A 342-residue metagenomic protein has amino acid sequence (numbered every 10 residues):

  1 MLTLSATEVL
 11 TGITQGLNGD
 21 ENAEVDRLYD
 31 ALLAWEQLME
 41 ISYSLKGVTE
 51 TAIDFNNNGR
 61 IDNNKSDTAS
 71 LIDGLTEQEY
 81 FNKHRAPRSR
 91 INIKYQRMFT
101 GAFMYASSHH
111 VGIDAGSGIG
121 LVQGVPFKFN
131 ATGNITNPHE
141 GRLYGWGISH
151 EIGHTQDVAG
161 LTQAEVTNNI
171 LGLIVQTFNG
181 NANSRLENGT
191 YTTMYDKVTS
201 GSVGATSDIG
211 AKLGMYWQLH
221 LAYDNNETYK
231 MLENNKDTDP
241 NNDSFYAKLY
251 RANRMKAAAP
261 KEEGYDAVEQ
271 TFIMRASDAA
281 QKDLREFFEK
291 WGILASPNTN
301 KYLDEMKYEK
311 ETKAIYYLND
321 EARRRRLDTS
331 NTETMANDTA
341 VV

Functional and structural regions predicted by a protein language model:
L2, A6-D237, D243-Y246: Catalytic cores of extracellular degradative/oxidative enzymes
I13-Q15, M39, K46, M104 (+5 more regions): Generic local-structure boundary detector
N57-I72, A131-I135, Y229-N241, A258-Y265 (+2 more regions): Surface-exposed intrinsically disordered loops and tails
T136, I152, P260, T271-F272: Generic preference for well-ordered secondary structure
T199-S207, A258-G264, I273-R275: Active-site rim elements
N253-R254: Primarily short, surface-exposed interaction patches in extracytoplasmic proteins
G264-V342: Beta/coil-rich, acidic/histidine-enriched accessory regions frequently appended to metallopeptidases
